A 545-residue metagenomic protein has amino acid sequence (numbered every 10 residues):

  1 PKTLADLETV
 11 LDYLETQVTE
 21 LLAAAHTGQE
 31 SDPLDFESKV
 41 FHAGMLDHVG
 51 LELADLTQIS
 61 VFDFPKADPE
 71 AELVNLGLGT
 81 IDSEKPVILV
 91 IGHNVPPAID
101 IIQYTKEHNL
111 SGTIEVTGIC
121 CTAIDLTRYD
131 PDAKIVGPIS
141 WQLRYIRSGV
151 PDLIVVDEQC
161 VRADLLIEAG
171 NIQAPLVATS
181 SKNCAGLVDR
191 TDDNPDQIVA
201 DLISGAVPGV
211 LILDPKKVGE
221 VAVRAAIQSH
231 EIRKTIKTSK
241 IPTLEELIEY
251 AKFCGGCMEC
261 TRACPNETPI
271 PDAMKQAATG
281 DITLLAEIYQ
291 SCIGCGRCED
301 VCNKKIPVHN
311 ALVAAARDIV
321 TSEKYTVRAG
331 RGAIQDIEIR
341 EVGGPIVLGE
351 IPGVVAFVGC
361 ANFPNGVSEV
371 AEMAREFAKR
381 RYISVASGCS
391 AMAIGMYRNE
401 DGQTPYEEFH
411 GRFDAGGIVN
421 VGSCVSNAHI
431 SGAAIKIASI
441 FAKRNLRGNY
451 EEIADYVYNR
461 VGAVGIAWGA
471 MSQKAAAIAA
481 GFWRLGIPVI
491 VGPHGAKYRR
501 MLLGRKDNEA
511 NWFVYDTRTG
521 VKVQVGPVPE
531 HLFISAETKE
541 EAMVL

Functional and structural regions predicted by a protein language model:
P1-R297, V301-L545: Anaerobic metallocofactor- and corrinoid-dependent redox/one-carbon enzyme cores, especially those from methanogenesis
